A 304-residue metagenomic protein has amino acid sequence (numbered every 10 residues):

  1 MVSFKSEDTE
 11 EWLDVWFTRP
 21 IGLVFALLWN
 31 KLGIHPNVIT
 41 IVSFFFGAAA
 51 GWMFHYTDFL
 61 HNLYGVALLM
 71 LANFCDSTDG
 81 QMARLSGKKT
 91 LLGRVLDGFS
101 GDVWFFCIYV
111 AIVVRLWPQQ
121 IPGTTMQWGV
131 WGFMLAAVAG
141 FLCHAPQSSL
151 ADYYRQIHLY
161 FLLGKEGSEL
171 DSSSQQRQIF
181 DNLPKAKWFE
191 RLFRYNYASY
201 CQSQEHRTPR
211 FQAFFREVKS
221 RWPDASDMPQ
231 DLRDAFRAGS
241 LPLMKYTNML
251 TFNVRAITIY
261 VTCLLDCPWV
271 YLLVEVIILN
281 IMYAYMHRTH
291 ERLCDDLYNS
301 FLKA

Functional and structural regions predicted by a protein language model:
M1-I21, C143, Y153-A304: C-terminal membrane-associated helical module and adjoining short loops/tails
L23-A26, F45-G51, C107-A111, V254-T262: Hydrophobic, membrane-inserted alpha-helices
P36-I41, D97-F105, M244-N253: Select subsegments of transmembrane alpha-helices in polytopic membrane proteins, especially boundary-proximal
P36-L92, Y109, F133-L142: Membrane-embedded alpha-helical segments that form the functional core of polytopic membrane enzymes, especially those
G51-Y64, A111-A136, C263-L272: Helix-coil boundary and interhelical linker segments in multi-pass alpha-helical membrane proteins
A67-L68, G80-G123, Q127: Basic, amphipathic juxtamembrane/active-site segments that coordinate anionic phosphate or diphosphate groups
D76, G80, S148-D152, Q156 (+1 more regions): Short helix-terminus and kink motifs of transmembrane alpha helices, predominantly at the cytoplasmic interface
P122-H158: Alpha-helical transmembrane segments
